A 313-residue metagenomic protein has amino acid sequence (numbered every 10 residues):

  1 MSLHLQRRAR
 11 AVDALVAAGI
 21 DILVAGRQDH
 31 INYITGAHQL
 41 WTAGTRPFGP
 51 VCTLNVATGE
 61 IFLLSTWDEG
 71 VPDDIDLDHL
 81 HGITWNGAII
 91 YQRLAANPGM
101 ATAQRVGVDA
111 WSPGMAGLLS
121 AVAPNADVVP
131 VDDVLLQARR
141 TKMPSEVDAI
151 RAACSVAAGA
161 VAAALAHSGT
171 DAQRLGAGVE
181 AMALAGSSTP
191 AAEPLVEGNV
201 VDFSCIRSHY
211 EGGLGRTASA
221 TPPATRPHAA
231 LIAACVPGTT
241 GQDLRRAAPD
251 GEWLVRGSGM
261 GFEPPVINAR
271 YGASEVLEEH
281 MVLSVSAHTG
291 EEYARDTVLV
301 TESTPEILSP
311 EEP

Functional and structural regions predicted by a protein language model:
M1-P313: Active-site neighborhoods and metal-handling regions in enzymes and metal-associated proteins
